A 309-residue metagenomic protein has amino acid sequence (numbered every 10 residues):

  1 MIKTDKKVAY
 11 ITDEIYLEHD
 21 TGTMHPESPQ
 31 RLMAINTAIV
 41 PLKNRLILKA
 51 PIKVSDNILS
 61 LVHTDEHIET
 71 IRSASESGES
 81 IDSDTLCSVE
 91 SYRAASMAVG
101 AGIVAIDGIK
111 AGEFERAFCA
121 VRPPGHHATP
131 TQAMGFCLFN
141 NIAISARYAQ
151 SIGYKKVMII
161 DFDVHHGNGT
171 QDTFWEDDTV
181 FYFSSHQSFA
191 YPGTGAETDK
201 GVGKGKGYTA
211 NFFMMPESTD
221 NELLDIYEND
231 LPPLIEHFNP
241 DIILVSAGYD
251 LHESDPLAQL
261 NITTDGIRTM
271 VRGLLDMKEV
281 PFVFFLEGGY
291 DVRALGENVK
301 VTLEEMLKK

Functional and structural regions predicted by a protein language model:
M1-K309: HDAC/HDAC-like amidohydrolase catalytic core signature
